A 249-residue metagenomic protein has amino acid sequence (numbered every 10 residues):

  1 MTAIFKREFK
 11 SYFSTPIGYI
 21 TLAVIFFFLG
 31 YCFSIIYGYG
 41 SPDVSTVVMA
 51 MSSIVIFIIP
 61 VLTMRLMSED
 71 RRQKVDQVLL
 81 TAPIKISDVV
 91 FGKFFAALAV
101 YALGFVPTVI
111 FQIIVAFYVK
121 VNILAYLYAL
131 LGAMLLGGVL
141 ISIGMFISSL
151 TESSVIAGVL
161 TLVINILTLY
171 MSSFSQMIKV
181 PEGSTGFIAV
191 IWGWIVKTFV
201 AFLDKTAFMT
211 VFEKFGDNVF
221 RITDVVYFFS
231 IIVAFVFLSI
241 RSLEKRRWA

Functional and structural regions predicted by a protein language model:
M1-E69, I110, N218-A249: Hydrophobic alpha-helical transmembrane segments
K10-F26, V89-A97, I188-W194: Alpha-helical transmembrane segments of integral membrane proteins, especially early/N-terminal helices
S11, L79-T81, G144, S148-S149: Helix-capping/transition residues at the boundaries of transmembrane alpha-helices and the short helical linkers
C32-Y37, S41-I54, A96-T161, L169 (+1 more regions): Secretory targeting signals
Y37, S68-R71, V75, V115-V119 (+5 more regions): Membrane-interfacial segments
S45, G158, I164-S242: Terminal transmembrane helical anchor/hairpin motif
I59, K74-V75, K93, V106 (+1 more regions): A hydrophobic, multi-pass inner-membrane permease signature
L66-A96: Helix-loop-helix units of permease transmembrane domains in multi-pass membrane transporters, especially ABC
